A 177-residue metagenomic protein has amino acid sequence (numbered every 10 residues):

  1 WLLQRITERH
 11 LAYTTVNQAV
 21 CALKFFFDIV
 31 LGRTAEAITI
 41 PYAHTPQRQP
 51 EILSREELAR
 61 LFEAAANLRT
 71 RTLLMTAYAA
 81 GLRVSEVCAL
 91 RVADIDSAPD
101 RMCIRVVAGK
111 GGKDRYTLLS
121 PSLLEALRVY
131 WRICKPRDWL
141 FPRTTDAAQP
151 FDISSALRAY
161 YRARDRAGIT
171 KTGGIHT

Functional and structural regions predicted by a protein language model:
W1-T177: Conserved catalytic core of the tyrosine transesterase superfamily
